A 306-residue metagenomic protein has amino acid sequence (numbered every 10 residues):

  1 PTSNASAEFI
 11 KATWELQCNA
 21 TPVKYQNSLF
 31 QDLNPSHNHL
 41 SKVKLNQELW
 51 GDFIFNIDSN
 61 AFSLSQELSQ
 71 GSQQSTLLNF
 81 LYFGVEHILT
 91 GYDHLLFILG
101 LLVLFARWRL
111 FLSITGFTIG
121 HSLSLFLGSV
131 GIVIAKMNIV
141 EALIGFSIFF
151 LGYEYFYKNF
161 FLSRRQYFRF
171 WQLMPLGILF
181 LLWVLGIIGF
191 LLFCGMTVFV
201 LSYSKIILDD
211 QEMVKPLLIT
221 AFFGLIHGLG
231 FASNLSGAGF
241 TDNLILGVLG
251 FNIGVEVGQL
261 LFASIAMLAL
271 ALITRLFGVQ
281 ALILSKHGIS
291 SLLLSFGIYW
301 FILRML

Functional and structural regions predicted by a protein language model:
P1-E86: N-terminal soluble domains immediately following signal/targeting peptides that reside in extracytoplasmic
D32, D52, D58, D93 (+2 more regions): Acidic-enriched, low-complexity/disordered segments with a strong bias for Aspartate over Glutamate
S75-Y82, F240-G250: Active-site-proximal inter-transmembrane loops
E86-I226, A232, S236-G237, N243-G247 (+2 more regions): Hydrophobic alpha-helical transmembrane segments in multi-pass membrane proteins
